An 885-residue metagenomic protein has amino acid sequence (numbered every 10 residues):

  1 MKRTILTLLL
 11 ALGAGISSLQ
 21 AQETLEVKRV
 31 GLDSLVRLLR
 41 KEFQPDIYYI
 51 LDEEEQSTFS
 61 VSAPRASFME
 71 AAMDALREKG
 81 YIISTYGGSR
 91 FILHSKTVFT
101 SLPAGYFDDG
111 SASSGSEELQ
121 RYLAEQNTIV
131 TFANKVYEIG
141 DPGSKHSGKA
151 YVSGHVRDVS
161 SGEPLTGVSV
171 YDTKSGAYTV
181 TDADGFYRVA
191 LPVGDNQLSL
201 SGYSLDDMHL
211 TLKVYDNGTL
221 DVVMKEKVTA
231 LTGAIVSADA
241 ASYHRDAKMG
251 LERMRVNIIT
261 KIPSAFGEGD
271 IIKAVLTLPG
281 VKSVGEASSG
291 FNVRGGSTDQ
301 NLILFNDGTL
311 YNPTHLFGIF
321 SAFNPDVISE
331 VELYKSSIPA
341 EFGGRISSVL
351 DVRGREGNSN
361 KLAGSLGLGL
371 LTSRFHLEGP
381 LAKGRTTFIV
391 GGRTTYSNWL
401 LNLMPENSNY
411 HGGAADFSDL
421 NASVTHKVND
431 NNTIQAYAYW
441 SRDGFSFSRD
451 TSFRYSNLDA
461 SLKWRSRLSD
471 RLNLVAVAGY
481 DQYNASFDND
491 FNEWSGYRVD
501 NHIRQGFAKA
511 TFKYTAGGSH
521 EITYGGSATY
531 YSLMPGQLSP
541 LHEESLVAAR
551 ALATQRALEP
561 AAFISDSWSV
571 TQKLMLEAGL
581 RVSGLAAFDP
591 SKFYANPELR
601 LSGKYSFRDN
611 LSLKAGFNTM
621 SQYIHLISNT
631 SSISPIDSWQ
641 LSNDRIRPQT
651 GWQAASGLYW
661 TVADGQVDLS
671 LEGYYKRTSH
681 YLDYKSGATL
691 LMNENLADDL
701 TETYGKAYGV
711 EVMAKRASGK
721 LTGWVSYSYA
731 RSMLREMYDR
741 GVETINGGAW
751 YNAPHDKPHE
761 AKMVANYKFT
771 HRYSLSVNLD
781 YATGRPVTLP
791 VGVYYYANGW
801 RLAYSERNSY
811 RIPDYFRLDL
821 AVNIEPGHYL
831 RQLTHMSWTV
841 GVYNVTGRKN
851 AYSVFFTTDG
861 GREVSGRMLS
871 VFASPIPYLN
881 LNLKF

Functional and structural regions predicted by a protein language model:
A21-F107, V180, L251, V293: N-terminal export/assembly leaders
E118-G143, V180, S204-D206, V214 (+5 more regions): Periplasmic N-terminal accessory/gating domains of Gram-negative outer-membrane beta-barrel systems
S175-F186: Short, acidic Ser/Thr/Gly-rich low-complexity loop/linker segments typical of extracellular and cell-surface proteins
V284, A340-F342, G357-L362, A382-R385 (+9 more regions): Short loop/turn motifs that connect adjacent beta-strands in outer-membrane beta-barrel proteins
G369-T394, N407-G444, S452-L474, A478-Y480 (+1 more regions): Transmembrane beta-barrel wall of Gram-negative outer-membrane proteins
V477-G479, R647-A697, K706, L721 (+2 more regions): Membrane-embedded beta-barrel scaffold of Gram-negative outer-membrane proteins
Y675-R677, D698-V791: Gram-negative outer-membrane beta-barrel transporters
R772, Y781-A797, R817-D819, I824-F885: C-terminal beta-signal and adjacent terminal beta-strands/loops of Gram-negative outer-membrane beta-barrel proteins
